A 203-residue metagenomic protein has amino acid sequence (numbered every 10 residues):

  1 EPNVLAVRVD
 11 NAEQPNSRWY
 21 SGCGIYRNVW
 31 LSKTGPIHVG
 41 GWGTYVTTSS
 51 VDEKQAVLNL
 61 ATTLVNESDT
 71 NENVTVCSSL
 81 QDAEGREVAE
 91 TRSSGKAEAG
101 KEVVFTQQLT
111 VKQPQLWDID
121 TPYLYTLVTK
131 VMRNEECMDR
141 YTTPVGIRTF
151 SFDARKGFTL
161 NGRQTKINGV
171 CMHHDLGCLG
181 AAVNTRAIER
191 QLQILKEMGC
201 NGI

Functional and structural regions predicted by a protein language model:
E1-I203: Secreted/periplasmic carbohydrate-active enzymes, especially glycoside hydrolases
